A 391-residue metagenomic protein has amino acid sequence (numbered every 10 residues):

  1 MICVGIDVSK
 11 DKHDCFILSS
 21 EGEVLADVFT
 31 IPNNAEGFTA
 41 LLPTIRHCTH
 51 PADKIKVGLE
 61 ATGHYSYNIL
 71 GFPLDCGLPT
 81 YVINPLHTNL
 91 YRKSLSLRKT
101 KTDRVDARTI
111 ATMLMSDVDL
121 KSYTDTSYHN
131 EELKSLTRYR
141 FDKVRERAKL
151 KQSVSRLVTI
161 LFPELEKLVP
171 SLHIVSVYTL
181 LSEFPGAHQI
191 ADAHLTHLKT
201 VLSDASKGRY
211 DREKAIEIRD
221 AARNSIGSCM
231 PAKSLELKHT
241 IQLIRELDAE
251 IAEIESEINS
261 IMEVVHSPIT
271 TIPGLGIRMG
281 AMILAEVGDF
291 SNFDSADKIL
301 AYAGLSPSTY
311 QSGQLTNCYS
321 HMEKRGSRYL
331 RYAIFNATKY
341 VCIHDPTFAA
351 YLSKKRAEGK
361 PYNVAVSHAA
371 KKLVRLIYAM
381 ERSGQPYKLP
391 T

Functional and structural regions predicted by a protein language model:
M1-T391: A detector of single, family-specific signature residues that are central to catalytic or substrate-handling motifs
